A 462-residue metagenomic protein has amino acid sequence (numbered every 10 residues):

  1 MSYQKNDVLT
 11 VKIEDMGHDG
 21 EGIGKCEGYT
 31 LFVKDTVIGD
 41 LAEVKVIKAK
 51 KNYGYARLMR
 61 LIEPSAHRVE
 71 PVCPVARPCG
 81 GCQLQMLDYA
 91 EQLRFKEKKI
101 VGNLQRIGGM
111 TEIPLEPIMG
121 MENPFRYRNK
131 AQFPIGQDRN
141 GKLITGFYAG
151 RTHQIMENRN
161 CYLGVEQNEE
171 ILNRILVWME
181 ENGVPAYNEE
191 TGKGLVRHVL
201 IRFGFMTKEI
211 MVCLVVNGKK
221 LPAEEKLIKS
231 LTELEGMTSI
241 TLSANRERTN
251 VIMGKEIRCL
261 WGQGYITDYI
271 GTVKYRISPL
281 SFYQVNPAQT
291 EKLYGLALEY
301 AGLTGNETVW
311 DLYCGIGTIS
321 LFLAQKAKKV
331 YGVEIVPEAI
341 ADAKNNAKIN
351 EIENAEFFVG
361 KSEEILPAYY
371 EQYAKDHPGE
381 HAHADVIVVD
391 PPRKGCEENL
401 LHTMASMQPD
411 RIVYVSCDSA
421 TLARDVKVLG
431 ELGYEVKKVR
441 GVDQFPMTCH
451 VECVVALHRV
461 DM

Functional and structural regions predicted by a protein language model:
M1-P71, V75, F357: Terminal RNA-binding accessory module
Y3-T10, H18, P222-M462: Rossmann-like S-adenosyl-L-methionine
G22-E27, G146-A149, C213-V215, A343: Short, acidic/hydrophobic/Gly-rich beta-strand patch recurrent on exposed beta strands that often constitutes part
G39, G164, N286: Short, conserved phosphate/pyrophosphate- and ester-handling motifs at nucleotide-, phospho-/glycolipid
K45-A49, P134-D138, R202-M206, V460: Short beta-strand micro-motifs enriched in acidic
M59-P71, R77-A186, M206, L221: Extended interfacial segments that mediate partner engagement and assembly in macromolecular machines
E116-P124, E189-E190, H198, R202 (+1 more regions): Short, solvent-exposed loop/turn elements at beta->coil junctions and helix N-caps that rim active or binding pockets
I201, K208-N217, K274-S278, V386: Short, aliphatic-rich beta-strand segments
